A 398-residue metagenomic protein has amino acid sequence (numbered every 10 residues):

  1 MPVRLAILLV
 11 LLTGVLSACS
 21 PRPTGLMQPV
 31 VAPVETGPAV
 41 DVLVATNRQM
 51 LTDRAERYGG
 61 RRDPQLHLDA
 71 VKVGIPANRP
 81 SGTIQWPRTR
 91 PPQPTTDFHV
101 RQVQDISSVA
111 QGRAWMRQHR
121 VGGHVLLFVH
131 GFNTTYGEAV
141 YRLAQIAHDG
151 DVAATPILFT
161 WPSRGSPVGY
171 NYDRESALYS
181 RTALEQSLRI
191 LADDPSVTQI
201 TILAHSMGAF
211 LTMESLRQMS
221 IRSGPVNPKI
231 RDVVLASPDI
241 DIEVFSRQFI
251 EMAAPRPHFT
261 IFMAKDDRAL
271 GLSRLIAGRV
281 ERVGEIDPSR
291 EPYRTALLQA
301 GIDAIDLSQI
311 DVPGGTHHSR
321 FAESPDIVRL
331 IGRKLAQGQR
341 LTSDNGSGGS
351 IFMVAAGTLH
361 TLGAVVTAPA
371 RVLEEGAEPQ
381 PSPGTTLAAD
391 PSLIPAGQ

Functional and structural regions predicted by a protein language model:
M1-I7: Bacterial N-terminal signal peptides that target proteins for export
G14-A18: C-terminal motif of bacterial Sec signal peptides marking the signal peptidase cleavage site
S20, T24-Q104, R113-W115, H119-R120 (+5 more regions): Lipolytic serine-hydrolase domain surface
S108: Walker A/P-loop-proximal flanking segment of P-loop NTPase domains
H124: Alpha/beta-hydrolase fold active-site loops
L127-G131, H205, S237: The conserved beta1-alpha1 loop
T134-A139: Short substrate-entry loop that stabilizes the transition state in hydrolases
L184, A204-G208, T212: Gly/Ala-rich beta-loop-alpha elbow adjacent to hydrolase catalytic centers
